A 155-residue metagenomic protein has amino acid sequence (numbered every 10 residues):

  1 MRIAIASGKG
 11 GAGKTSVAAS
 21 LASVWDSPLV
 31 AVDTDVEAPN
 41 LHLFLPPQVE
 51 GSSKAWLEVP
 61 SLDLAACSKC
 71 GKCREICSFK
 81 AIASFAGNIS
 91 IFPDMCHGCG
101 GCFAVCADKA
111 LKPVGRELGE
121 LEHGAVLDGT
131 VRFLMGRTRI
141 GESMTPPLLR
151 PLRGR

Functional and structural regions predicted by a protein language model:
M1-D26: Walker A (P-loop) phosphate-binding motif
S16, V36, S68, K72 (+2 more regions): Conserved active-site and cofactor/substrate-binding residues in soluble primary-metabolism enzymes
S27-H42, G115-L121: Short beta-strand-centered segment that lines the nucleotide-binding/catalytic pocket of NTP-utilizing
A31, E50-S68: Conserved nucleotide-sensing/catalytic segment adjacent to the nucleotide-binding pocket in NTP-handling enzymes
E37-E58, G124-L127: P-loop NTPase switch/communication element
S61-K80, S90-K109: Cysteine-centered iron-sulfur cluster-binding motifs in ferredoxin-type domains/subunits of redox enzymes
A83-N88, F92-C99, R139-R155: Phosphate-binding/switch loop-helix module in NTP-utilizing enzymes
G115-G129, L134-L148: FAD-binding core/adjacent interface of flavoenzyme oxidoreductases
